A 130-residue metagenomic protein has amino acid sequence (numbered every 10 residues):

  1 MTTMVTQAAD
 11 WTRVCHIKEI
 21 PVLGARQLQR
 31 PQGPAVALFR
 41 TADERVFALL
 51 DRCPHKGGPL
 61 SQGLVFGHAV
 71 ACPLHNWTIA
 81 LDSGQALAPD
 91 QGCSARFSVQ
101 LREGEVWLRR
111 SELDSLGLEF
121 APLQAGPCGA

Functional and structural regions predicted by a protein language model:
M1-G67, F97-A130: N-terminal pre-ligand scaffold of iron-sulfur
C53, C72-H75: Short cysteine clusters
G63-A69, L87-C93: Short linker/helix segments within small regulatory modules
T78-I79: Short Cys/His-rich micro-motifs in 6-15 aa windows
